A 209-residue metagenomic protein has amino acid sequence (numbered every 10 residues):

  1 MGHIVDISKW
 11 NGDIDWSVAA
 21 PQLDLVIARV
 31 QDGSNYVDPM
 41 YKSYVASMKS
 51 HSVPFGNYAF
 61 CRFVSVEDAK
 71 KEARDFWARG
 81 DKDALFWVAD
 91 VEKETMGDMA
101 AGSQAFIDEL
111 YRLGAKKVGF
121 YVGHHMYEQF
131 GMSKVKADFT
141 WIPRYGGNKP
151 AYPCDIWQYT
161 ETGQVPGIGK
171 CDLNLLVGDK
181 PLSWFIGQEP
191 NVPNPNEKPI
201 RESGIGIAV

Functional and structural regions predicted by a protein language model:
M1-I107, Y111-K116: Substrate-binding cleft of extracellular glycoside hydrolase catalytic domains
M1-W16, S133-G204: Functionally critical loop-and-helix segments that line ligand-binding/catalytic clefts of soluble enzyme domains
N35, V64, Y127, K149 (+1 more regions): Flexible, glycine-rich phosphate/dinucleotide-binding loops and adjacent beta-alpha linkers at cofactor/substrate
S47-M48, V66-D68, D98-A101, M126-F130 (+2 more regions): Noncatalytic linker/hinge segments flanking ATPase motor cores
S50, E67, R74-A78, G187 (+2 more regions): Catalytic phosphate/metal-binding cores of nucleic-acid and nucleotide-processing enzymes, i.e., regions that mediate
L85-P153: Catalytic domains of cell-wall/extracellular-matrix polysaccharide-remodeling enzymes, centered on de-N-acetylation
